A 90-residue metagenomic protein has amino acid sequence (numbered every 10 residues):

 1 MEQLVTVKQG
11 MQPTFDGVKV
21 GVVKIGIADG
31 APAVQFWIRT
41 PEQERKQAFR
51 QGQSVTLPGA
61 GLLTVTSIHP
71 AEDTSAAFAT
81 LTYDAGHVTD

Functional and structural regions predicted by a protein language model:
M1-D90: Surface-exposed, beta-sheet-biased, low-hydrophobicity segments with strongly acidic/polar composition
